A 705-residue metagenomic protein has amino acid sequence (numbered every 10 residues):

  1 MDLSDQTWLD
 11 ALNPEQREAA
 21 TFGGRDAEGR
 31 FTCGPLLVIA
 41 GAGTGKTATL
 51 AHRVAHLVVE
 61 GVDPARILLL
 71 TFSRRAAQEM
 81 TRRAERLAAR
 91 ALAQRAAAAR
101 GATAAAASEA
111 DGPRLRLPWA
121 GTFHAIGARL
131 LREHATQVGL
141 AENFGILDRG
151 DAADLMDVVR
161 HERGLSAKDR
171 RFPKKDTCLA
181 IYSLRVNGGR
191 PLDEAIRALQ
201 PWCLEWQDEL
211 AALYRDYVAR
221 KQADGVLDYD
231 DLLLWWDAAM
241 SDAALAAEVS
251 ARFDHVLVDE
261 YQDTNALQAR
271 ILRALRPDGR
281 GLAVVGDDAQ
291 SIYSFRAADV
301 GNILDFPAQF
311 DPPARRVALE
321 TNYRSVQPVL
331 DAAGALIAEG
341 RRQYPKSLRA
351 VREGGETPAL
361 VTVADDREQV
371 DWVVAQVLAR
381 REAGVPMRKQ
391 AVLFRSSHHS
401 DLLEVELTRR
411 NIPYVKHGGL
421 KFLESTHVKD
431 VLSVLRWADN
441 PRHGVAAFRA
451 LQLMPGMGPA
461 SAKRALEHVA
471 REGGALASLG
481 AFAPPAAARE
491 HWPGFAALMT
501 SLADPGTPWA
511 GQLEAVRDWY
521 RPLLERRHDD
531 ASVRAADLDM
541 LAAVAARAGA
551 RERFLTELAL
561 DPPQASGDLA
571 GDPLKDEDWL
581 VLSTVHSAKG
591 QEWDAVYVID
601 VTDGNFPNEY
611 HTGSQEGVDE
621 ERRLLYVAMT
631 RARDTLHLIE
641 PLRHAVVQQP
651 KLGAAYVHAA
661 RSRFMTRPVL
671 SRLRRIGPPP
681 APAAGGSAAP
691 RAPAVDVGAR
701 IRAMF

Functional and structural regions predicted by a protein language model:
M1-E142, I146-L147, D224, A247 (+2 more regions): P-loop NTPase Walker
D2-N13, R17-T21, D26-A42, P64-A65 (+6 more regions): Inter-lobe coupling/hinge region of RecA-like P-loop helicase motors
D2-S4, W8, E18, D26-L36 (+6 more regions): Conserved RecA-like helicase ATPase core segment that couples NTP binding/hydrolysis to strand translocation
T21-R30, F123-G127, Q207-H255, N265-I271 (+2 more regions): Conserved helicase/translocase P-loop NTPase motor core
L36, D63-R74, P118-A120, D259 (+6 more regions): Conserved RecA-like ASCE P-loop NTPase motor core of nucleic-acid helicases/translocases
P113-L117, A135-D230, F253, R316-Y323 (+1 more regions): ATP-hydrolysis module of ASCE/P-loop NTPase motor domains, specifically the Walker B Asp-Glu catalytic pair
L199, C203, H255, P386 (+3 more regions): Conserved helicase C-terminal RecA-like lobe
A460, R663-F705: C-terminal, charged and often intrinsically disordered regions of DNA end-processing helicases and nucleases
